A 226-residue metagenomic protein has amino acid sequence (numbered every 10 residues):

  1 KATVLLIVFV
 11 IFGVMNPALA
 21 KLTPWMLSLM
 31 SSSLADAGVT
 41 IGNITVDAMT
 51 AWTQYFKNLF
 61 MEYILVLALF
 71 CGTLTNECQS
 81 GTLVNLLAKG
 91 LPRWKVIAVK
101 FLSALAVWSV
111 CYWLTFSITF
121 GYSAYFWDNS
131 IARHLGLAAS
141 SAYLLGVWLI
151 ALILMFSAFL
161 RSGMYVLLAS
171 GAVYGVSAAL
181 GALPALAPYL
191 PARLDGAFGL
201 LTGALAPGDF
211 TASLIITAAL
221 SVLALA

Functional and structural regions predicted by a protein language model:
L6-T73, I97-Y165, A169, A178 (+1 more regions): Secretory targeting signals
T73-L105: Helix-loop-helix units of permease transmembrane domains in multi-pass membrane transporters, especially ABC
R93, M164-Y165, A224: Short hydrophobic/aromatic residue motifs in ordered secondary structure
A185-L205: Short hydrophobic, aromatic-rich alpha-helical segments embedded in or entering the lipid bilayer of multi-pass
A219-A226: Junction motif at the cytosolic side of a transmembrane helix
